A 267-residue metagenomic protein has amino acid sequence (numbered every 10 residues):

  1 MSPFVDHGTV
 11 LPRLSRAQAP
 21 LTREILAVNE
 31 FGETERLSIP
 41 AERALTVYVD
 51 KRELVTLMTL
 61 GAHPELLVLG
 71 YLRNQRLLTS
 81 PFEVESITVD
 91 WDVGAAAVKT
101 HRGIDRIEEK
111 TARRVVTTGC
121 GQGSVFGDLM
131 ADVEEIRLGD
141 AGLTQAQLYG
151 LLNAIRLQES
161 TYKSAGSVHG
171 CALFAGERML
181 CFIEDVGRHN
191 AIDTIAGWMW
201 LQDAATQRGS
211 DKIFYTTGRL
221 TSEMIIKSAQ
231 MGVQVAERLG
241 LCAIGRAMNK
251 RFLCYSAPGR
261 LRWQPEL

Functional and structural regions predicted by a protein language model:
S2-G170, F174-A175, C181-F182: Intrinsically disordered, low-complexity regions enriched in acidic/Ser/Thr/Pro/Gln residues
L37-P40, V89-D90, T161-G166, F174 (+5 more regions): Solvent-exposed alpha-helices and their adjacent loops that cap or buttress functional pockets in soluble metabolic
A62-H63, L72-R73, R188-H189, G197-W200 (+3 more regions): Short, solvent-exposed amphipathic alpha-helical segments in soluble enzyme and RNA/protein-processing domains
V89-G103, R208-R238: Cysteine/selenocysteine-centered motifs that mediate thiol-based redox chemistry or coordinate metal-sulfur cofactors
A141, L152, H189-D193, I225-V235: Extended, folded domain segments that form the structural surfaces/walls around functional sites
R156, A196-W200, I225: Generic structural signal for well-ordered alpha-helical scaffold segments
T161-G218, Q230: Glycine- and Gly-Pro-enriched alpha-helical subdomains that act as flexible, kink-prone "lid/hinge" or packing modules
L220, M224-L267: Conserved catalytic-core subdomain
